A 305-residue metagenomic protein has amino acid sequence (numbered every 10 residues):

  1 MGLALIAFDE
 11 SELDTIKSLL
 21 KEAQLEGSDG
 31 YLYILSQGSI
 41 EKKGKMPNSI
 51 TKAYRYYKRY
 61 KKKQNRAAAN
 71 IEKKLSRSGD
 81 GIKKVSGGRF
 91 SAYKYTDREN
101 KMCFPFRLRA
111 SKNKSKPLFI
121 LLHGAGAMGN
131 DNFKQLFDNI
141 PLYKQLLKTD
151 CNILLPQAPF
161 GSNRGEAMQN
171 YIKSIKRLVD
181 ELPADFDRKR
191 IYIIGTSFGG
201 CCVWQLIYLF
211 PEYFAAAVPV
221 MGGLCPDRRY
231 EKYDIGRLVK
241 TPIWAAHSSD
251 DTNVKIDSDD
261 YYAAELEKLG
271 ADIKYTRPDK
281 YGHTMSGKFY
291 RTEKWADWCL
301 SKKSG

Functional and structural regions predicted by a protein language model:
G2-L3, F8-L118, C151, L206 (+1 more regions): A domain-start/cap signature at the N-terminus of enzymes
L122-G124, H247: The conserved beta1-alpha1 loop
A125-I172: Active-site machinery of serine-nucleophile hydrolases
N163-S197: Gly/Ser-rich "nucleophile elbow"/oxyanion-hole loop immediately N-terminal to the catalytic nucleophile in hydrolases
R190-D234: Primarily recognizes the serine-hydrolase "nucleophile elbow" in alpha/beta-hydrolase and SGNH/GDSL folds
K240-H247: Catalytic His-Asp charge-relay segment
A246, T252, D257-A263, E267-G305: C-terminal catalytic histidine-bearing segment of alpha/beta-hydrolase fold enzymes
